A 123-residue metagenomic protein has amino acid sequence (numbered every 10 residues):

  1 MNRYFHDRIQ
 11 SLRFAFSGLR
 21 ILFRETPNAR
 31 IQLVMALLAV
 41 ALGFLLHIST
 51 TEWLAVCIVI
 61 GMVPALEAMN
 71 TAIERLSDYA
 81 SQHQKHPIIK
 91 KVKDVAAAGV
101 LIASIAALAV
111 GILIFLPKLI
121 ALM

Functional and structural regions predicted by a protein language model:
M1-A72, K85-I88, K93-M123: Hydrophobic alpha-helical transmembrane segments
D78-Q84: Interfacial helix-loop-helix junctions of multi-pass membrane proteins
